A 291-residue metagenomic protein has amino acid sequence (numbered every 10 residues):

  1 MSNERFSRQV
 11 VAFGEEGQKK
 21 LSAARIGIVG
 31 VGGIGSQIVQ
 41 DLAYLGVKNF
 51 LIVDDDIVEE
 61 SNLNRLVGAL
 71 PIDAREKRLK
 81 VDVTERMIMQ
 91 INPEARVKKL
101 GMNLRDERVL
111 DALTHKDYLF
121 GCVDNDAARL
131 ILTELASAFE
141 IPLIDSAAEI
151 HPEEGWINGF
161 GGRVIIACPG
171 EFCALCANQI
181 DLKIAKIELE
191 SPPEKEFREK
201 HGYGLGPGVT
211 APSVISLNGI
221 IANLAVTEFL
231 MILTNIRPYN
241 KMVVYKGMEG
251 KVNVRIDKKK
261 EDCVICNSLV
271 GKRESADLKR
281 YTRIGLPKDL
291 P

Functional and structural regions predicted by a protein language model:
S2, K20-I26, D111-Y118, C122-P291: Glycine-rich phosphate/adenylate-binding loop
N3-V10, E15-R25, V39-L45: Hydrophobic, well-ordered beta-alpha structural blocks that scaffold small-molecule cofactor pockets
G27, K48, E94-R96, P142: Residue-level detector of anion-binding/catalytic polar loops
V29-G30, V53: Conserved N-terminal Rossmann-fold NAD(P)-binding element of oxidoreductases
I34-G35: Hydrophobic/small residue at the entry helix of a nucleotide-binding pocket
I38-V39, T84: Hydrophobic residues within alpha-helices that form the first helical element adjacent to the glycine-rich loop
V47-N92: Glycine-rich phosphate-binding loop and adjoining beta1-alpha1-beta2 segment of Rossmann-like nucleotide-binding folds
E76-Y118, V123-L130: A structured beta-alpha segment of the ubiquitous adenosine-cofactor-binding alpha/beta core
